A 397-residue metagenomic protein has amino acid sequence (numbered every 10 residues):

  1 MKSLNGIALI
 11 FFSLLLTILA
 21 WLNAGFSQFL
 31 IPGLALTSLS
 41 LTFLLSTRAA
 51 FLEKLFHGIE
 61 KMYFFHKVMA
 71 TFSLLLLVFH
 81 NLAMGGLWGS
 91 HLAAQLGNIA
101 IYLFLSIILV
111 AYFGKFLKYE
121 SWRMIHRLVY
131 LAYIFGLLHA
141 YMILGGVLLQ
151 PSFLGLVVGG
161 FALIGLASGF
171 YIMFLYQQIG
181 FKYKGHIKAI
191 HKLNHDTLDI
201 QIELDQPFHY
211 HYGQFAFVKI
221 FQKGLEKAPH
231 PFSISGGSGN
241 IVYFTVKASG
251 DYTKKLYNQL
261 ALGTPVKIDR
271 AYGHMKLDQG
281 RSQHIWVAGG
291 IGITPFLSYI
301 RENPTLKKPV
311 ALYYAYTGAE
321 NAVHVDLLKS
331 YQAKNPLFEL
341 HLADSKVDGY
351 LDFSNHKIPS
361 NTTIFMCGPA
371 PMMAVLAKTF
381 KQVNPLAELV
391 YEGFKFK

Functional and structural regions predicted by a protein language model:
M1-T197, H211, A271, M275-D278 (+1 more regions): Membrane-embedded alpha-helical bundles that constitute the cytochrome b-like, heme-associated redox core of multi-pass
G6-I10, F135-Y141, Y252, A311-K397: Reductase modules of NAD(P)H-dependent flavoproteins
Q177-K267, P309, Y316-G318, K329 (+1 more regions): Ferredoxin-reductase
H230-V242, Q279-I291, Q382: Short, compositionally biased
Y252, I268-L277, Y350-L351: A short, well-structured juxtamembrane/interface segment
K255, P295-S298, V375-L376: Phosphate- and divalent-cation-binding pockets in alpha/beta enzyme and binding domains that engage nucleotide-derived
I293-T305: Histidine-anchored nucleotide/phosphate-binding helix
